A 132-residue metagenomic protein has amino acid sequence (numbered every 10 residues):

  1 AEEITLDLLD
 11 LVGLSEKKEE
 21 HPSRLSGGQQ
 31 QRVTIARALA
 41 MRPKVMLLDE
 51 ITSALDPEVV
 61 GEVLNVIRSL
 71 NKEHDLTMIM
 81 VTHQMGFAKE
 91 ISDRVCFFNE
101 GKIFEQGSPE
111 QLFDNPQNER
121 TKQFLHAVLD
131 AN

Functional and structural regions predicted by a protein language model:
E2-E16: Conserved ABC ATPase "signature" region
E20, M41: Conserved signature/switch motifs of ABC ATPase nucleotide-binding domains
H21-L25, Q29: Conserved ABC ATPase signature
M46-D49: Catalytic Walker B motif of ABC-type/P-loop ATPase nucleotide-binding domains
G61-E73: Helical segment within the ABC ATPase nucleotide-binding domain
T82-H83: H-loop/switch region of ABC-family ATPase nucleotide-binding domains
Q106-G107: ABC ATPase "signature
